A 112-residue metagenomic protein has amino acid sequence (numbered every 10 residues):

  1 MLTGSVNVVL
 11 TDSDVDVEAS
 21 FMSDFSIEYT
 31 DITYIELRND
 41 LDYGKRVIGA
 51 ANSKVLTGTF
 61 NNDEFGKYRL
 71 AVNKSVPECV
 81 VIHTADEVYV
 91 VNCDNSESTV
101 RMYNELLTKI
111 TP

Functional and structural regions predicted by a protein language model:
M1-V6: Alpha-helical transmembrane spans
V9-D16: Juxtamembrane extracytosolic/periplasmic "stalk" immediately C-terminal to the first targeting helix
D12, Y29-T30: Structural motif detector for alpha-helix initiation sites
A19-I27, T33-A85: Non-transmembrane, membrane-adjacent beta-strand/coil modules in membrane-associated proteins and peripheral
E36-R38, K74-P112: Terminal and domain-flanking low-complexity segments
